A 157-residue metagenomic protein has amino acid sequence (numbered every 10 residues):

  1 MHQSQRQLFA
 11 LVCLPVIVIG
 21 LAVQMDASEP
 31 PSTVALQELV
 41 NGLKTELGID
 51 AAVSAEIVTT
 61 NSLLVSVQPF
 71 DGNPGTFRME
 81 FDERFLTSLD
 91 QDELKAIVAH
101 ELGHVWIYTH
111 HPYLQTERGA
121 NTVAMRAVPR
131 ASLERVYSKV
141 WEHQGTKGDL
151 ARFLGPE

Functional and structural regions predicted by a protein language model:
H2-L11: Bacterial N-terminal signal peptides that target proteins for export
L11-G20: Bacterial N-terminal signal peptides
S28-G72: Auxiliary, metal-adjacent structural segments of Zn-dependent hydrolase domains
P30, V34, S88-E93, H111-Q115: Soluble non-cytosolic domains of exported or imported proteins
A35, Y113-P156: Short helix/loop segments within enzyme catalytic domains that coordinate or immediately flank catalytic cofactors
T45-G48, I107, A124-R130: Sec-exported extracytoplasmic/periplasmic mature domains
S62-D90, V105: Active-site scaffold of zinc-dependent metalloenzymes
A96-T109, N121: Active-site recognition of the HExxH zinc-binding catalytic motif
